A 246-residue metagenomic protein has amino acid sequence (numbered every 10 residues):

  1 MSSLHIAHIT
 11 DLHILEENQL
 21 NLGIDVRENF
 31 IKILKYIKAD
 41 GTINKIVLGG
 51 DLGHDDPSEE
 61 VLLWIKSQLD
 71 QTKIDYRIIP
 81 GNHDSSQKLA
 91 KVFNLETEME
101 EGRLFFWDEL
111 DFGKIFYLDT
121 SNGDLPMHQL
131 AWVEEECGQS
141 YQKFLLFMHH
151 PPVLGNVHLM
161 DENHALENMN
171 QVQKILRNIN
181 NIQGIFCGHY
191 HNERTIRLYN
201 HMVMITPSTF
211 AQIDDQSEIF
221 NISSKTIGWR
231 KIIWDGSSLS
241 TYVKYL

Functional and structural regions predicted by a protein language model:
M1-W64, G138: N-terminal active-site segment of His-dependent metallophosphoesterases
S3-E16, F112-S121, L145-F147, M202-P207 (+1 more regions): Active-site-proximal beta-strand elements of phosphoester/diester hydrolases
T10-E28, H54-D56, S85-E101, M160-D161 (+1 more regions): Acidic/histidine-rich helix-loop elements that form or flank divalent-metal/phosphate-binding sites at the catalytic
D11, I46, D51, I65 (+7 more regions): Divalent metal-coordination and catalytic microenvironments
L15-N18, H54-P57, N82-L89, G123-L125 (+3 more regions): Active-site environment of divalent metal-dependent phosphoester hydrolases
I24, K32, I175, R197-L246: Binuclear metal-dependent phosphoesterase catalytic core
I33-I46, K114, D124-M202, S238-S240: His/acidic metal-ligating clusters that form di-metal
E60-G138, N168-N181, P207, A211 (+2 more regions): Extended active-site neighborhood of metal-dependent phosphoesterases/phosphodiesterases
